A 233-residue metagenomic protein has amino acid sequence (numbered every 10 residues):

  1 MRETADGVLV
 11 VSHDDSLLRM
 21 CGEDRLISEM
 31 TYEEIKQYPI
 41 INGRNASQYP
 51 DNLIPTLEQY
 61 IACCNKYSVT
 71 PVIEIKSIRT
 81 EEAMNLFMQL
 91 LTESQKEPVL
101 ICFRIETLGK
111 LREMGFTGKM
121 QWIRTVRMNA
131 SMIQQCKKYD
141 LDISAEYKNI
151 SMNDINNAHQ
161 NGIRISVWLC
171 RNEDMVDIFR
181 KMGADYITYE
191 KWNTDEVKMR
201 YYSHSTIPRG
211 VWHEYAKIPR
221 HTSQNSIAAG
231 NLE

Functional and structural regions predicted by a protein language model:
R2-T4, D14-D15, K76-I78, F103-E106 (+4 more regions): Active-site beta-loop-alpha junctions enriched in small/polar residues
E3-L9, F179: A glycine-centered beta-loop-beta connector
V8, H13-T117, Y139, N161 (+3 more regions): Metal-dependent phosphodiesterase/phospholipase catalytic core, i.e., the His/Asp/Glu-rich active-site region
S47-D51, Q121-E233: C-terminal active-site rim and adjoining tail of enzyme catalytic domains
